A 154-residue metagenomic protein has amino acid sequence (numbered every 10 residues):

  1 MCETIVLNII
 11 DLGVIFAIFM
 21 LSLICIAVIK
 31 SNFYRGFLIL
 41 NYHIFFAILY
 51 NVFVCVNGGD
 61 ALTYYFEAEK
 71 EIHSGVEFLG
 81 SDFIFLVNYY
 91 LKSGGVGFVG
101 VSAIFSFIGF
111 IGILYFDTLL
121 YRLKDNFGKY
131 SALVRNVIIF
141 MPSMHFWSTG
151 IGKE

Functional and structural regions predicted by a protein language model:
M1-L7: Short, strongly hydrophobic alpha-helical membrane anchors
D11-N57: Transmembrane signal-anchor helices characteristic of membrane glycosylation enzymes that use polyprenol
A17-L21, V87, F140-S143: Hydrophobic, membrane-inserted alpha-helices
M20-C25, A103-N126: Transmembrane-helix motifs of polytopic, lipid-linked glycan transferases
I24, I48-V52, Y90-G94, I111-T118: Structural signature of transmembrane alpha-helix termini at the membrane-water interface
N32-R35, F116-S143: Transmembrane-helix signature of polytopic, membrane-embedded enzymes that assemble or transfer cell-envelope glycans
D60-G97, S102: Short hydrophobic/aromatic helix or loop-helix immediately within or flanking a transmembrane segment in polytopic
G150-K153: Short acidic/glycine- and proline-prone juxtamembrane loop motifs at membrane-interface regions of multi-pass membrane
